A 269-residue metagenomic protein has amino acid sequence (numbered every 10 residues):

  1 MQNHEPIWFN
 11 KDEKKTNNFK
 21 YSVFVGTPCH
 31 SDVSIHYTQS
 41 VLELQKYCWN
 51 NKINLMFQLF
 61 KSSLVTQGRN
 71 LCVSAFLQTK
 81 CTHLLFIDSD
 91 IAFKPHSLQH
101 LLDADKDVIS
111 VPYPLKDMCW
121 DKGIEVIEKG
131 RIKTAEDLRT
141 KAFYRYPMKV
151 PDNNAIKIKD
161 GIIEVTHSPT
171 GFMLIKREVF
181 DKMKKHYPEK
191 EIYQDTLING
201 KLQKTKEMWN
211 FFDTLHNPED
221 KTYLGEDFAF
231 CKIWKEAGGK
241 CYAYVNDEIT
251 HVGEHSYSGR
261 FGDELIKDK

Functional and structural regions predicted by a protein language model:
M1-S63, Q67: N-proximal low-complexity "stem/linker" segments adjacent to membrane-targeting elements
Q2-S22, K185-K269: C-terminal catalytic/acceptor-binding lobe
W49, L102, W234-K235: Anion (oxyanion) recognition and catalysis
L59-K61, P112, V245: Residue-level recognition of beta-strand->loop/alpha-helix junctions
N70-H83: Active-site nucleotide-sugar/metal-binding loop of Leloir-type enzymes
V73, K94-L215: Conserved catalytic core of nucleotide-sugar-dependent glycosyltransferases
C81-A92: Short beta-strand-to-loop acidic/aromatic patch adjacent to the donor-nucleotide binding site
H83, V108, C241: Short, Asp-centered acidic motifs that coordinate Mg2+ and/or phosphate in catalytic or ligand-binding sites
